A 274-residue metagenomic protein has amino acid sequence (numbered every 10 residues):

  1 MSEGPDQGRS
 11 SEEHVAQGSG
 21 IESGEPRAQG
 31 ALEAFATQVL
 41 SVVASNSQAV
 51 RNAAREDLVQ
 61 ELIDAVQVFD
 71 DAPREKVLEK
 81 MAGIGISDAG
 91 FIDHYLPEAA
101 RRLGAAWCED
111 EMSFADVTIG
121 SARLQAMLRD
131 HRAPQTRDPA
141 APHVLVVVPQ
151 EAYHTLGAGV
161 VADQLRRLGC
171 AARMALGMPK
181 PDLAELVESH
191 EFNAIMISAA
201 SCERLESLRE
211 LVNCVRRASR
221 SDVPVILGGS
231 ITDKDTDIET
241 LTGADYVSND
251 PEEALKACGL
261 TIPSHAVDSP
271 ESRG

Functional and structural regions predicted by a protein language model:
M1-T136: Long amphipathic alpha-helical segments
V68, A152-Y153, M174, I226: Residue-level marker of alpha-helix boundaries and capping positions
G90-H94, R102-A171, D182, E188 (+1 more regions): Glycine- and small hydrophobic-enriched segments that form the cores of compact globular domains
V160-Q164, L211-C214, T242-A244: Short, solvent-exposed amphipathic alpha-helical segments in soluble enzyme and RNA/protein-processing domains
R167, R220, L241-T242: Short, well-ordered coil/turn elements that cap or connect secondary structure elements
A175, P179-T236: Cofactor-cradling patches in redox/metallo enzymes
I231-G274: Peripheral docking tails and interdomain loops at the edges of cofactor- or intermediate-handling domains
